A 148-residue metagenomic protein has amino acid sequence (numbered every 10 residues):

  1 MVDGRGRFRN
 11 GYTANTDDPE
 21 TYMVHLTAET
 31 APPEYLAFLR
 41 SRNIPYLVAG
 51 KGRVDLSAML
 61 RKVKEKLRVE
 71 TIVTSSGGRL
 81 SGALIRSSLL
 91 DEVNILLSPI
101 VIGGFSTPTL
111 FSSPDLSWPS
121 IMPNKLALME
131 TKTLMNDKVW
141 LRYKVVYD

Functional and structural regions predicted by a protein language model:
M1-D148: Enzymes that bind and transform nitrogen-containing heteroaromatic metabolites
